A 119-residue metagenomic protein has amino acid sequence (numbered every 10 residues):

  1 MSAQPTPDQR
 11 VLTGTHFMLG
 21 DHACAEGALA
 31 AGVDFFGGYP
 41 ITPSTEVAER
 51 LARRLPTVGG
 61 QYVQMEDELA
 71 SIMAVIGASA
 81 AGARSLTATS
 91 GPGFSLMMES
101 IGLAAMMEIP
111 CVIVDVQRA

Functional and structural regions predicted by a protein language model:
M1-A119: Thiamine diphosphate
